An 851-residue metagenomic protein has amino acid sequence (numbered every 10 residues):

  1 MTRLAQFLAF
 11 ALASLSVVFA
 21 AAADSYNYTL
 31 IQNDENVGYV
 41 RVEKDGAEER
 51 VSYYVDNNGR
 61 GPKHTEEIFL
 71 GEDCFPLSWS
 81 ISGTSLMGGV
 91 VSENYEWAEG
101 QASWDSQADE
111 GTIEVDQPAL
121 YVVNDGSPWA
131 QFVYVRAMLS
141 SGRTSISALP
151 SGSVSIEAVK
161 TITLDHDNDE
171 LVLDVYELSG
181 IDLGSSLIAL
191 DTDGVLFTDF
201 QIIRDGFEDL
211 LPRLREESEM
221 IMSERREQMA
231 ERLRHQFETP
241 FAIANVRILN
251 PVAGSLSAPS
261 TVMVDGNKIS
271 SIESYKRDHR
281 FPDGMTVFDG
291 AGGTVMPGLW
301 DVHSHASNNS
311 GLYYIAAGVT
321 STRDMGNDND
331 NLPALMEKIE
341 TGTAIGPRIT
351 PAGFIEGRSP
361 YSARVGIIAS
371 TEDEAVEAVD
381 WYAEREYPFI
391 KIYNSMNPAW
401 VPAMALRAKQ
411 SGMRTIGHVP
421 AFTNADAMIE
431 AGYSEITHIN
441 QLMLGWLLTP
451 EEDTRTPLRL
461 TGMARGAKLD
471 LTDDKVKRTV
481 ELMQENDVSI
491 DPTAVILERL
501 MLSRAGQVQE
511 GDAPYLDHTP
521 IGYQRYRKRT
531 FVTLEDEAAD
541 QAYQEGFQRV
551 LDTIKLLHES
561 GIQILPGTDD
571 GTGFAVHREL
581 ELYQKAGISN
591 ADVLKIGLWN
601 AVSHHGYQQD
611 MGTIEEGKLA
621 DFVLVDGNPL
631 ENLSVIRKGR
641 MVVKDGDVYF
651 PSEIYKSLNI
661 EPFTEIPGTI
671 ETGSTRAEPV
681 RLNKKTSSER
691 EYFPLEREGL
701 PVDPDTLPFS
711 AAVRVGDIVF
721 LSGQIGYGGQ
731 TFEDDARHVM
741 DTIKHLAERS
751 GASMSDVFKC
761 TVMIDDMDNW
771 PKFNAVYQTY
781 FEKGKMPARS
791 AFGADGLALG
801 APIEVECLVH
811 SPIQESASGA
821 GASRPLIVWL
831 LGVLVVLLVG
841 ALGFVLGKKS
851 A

Functional and structural regions predicted by a protein language model:
I31-S106: N-terminal mature ectodomain segment of secretory-pathway/periplasmic proteins
N36, G88-L178, E217-E219: Solvent-exposed helix/loop surface patches that form functional interfaces
E231-L233, I248-T261, S274, F574 (+2 more regions): Acidic, glycine-enriched loop/beta-strand segments at the rims of small-molecule binding/catalytic pockets
E238-F241, H279-L312, T320: Replace "His-x-His-based motif
A253-M296: Histidine-rich, glycine-flanked metal-binding segment
G311-N331, R348-F354, A383-M396, A405 (+4 more regions): Divalent metal-dependent hydrolysis catalytic cores, especially in the metallo-beta-lactamase
W381-M396, L442-A586, N659-E661, P667-R681: Active-site neighborhoods of metal-dependent hydrolases
V680-F758, M763-L846: N-terminal presequence-like segments and the immediate start of the first folded domain
